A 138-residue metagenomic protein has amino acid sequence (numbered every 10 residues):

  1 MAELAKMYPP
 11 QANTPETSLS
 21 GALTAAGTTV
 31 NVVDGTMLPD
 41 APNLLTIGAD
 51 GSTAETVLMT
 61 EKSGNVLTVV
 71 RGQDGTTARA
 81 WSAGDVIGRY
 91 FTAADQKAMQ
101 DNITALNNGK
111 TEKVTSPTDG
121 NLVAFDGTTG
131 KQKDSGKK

Functional and structural regions predicted by a protein language model:
M1-R71: Autoprocessing Asn-cyclization modules and mimics
G27, D119-G120: Disulfide-stabilized extracellular ectodomain repeats and their linkers
L45, N108-E112: Short, recurring structural edge motifs at helix starts
T53-N107: Small/polar beta-strand repeat architecture
K113-P117: Disulfide-braced loops of extracellular cysteine-rich modules
L122-F125: Small-residue hinge/turn detector
Q132-K138: Short, tandemly repeated low-complexity microdomains enriched for cysteine and small residues
